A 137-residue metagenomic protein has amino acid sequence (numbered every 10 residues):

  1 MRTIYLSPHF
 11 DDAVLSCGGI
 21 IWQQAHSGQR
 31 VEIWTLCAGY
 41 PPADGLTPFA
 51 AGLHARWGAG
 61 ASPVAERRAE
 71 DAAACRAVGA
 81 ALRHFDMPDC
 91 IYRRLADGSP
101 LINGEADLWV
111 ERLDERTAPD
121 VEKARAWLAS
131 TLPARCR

Functional and structural regions predicted by a protein language model:
M1-A118, E122, A129-S130: Active-site rim/loop-helix segments in enzyme catalytic domains that contact anionic ligands
A134-R137: Short N-terminal targeting/anchoring amphipathic segment
